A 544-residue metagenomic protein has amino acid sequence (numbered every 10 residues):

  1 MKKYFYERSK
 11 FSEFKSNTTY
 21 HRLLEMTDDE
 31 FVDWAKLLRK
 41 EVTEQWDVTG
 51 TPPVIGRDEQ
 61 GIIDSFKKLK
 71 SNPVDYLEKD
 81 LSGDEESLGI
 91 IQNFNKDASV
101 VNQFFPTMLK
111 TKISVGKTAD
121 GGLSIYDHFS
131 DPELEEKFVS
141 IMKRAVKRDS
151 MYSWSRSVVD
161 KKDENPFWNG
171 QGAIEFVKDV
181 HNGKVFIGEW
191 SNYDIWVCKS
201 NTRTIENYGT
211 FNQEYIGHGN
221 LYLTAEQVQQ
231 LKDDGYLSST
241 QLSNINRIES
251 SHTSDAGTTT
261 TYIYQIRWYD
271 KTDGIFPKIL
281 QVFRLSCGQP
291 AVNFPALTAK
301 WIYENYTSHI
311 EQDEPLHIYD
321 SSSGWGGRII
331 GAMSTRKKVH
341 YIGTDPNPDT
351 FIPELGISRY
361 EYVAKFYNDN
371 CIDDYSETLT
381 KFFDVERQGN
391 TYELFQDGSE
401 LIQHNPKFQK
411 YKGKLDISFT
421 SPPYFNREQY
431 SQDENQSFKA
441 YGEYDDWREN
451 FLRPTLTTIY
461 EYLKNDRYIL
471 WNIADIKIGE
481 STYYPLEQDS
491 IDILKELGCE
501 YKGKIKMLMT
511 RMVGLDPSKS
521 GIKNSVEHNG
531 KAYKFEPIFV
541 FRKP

Functional and structural regions predicted by a protein language model:
M1-I63, K67, S71, S82-S99 (+1 more regions): Class I S-adenosyl-L-methionine-dependent methyltransferase catalytic core
